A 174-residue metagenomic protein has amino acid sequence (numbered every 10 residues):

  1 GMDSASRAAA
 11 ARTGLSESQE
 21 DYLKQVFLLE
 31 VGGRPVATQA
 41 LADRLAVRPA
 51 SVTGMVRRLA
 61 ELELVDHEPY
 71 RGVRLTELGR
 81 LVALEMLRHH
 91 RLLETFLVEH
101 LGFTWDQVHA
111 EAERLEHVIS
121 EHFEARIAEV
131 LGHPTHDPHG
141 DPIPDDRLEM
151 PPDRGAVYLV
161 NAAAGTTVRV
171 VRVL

Functional and structural regions predicted by a protein language model:
M2-L23, D146, V160-N161: Short alpha-helical segments that sit at the start of domains
T13-V47: N-terminal helix-turn-helix DNA-binding core of bacterial DNA-binding proteins
A50, D106: Key DNA-contact positions within bacterial/archaeal DNA-binding proteins
V56-R57: Short, hydrophobic-biased segments on the C-terminal half of alpha helices that form "recognition helices"
A60-E68: A short, conserved structural fragment
R71-H90: Basic, amphipathic "hinge/linker" alpha-helix immediately C-terminal to the N-terminal HTH DNA-binding motif
E116-L174: Mid-protein regulatory/catalytic core that forms ligand/cofactor-binding pockets and protein-protein interaction
